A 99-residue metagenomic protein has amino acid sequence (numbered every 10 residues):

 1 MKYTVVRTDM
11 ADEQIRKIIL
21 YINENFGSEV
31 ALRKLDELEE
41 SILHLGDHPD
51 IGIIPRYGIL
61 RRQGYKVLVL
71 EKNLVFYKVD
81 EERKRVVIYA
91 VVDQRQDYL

Functional and structural regions predicted by a protein language model:
M1, Q63, K84-V87: Residue-level signal for beta-strand positions within conserved beta-sheet cores that form or flank
M1-E37: Arg/Lys-rich, positively charged N-terminal/basic patches that mediate binding to nucleic acids
M10, Q14, L45, V86: Conserved N-terminal glycine/acidic-rich loop preference
I19, E39-G46: Structural signal for well-ordered, non-membrane alpha-helices
G27, L43, D47-I51, N73 (+1 more regions): Generic structural signal for secondary-structure transition and capping sites
E37-E40, Q63-V79: Localized chelating/binding microdomains that coordinate divalent metal ions or stabilize phosphate-bearing
L43-L68: A short, surface-exposed loop/turn module that caps and links secondary-structure elements
L70-L99: Enriched for short, Lys/Arg-rich terminal
